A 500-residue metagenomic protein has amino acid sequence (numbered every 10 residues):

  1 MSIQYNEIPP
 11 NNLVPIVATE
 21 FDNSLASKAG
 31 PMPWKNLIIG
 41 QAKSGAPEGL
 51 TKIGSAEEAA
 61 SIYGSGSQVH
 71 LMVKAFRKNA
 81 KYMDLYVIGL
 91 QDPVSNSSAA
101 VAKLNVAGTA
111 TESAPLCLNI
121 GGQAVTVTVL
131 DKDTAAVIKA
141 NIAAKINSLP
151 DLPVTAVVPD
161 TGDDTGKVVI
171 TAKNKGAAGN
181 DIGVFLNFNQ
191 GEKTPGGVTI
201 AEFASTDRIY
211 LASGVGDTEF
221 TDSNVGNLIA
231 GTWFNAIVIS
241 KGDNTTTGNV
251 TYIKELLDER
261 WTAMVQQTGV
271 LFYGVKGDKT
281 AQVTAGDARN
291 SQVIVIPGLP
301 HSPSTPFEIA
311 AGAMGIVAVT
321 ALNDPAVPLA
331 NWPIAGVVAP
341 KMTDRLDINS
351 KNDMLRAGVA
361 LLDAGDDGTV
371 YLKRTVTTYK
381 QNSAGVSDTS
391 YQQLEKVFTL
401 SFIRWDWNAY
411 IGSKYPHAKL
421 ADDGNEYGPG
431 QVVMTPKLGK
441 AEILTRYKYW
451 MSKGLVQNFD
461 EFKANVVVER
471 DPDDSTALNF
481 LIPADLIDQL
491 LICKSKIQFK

Functional and structural regions predicted by a protein language model:
M1-W34, Q41-A310, V319, K463: Polar low-complexity, Ser/Thr/Gly/Ala/Asp/Asn-rich disordered segments used for subunit assembly and tip/surface
M1-Y86, N331, G336-R345, N349-D353 (+1 more regions): Structured, hydrophobic secondary-structure cores that serve as assembly/anchoring elements
A177, T218-F398, W405-V433, K437: Core alpha/beta structural scaffold of self-assembling particle/tube/pore-forming proteins
